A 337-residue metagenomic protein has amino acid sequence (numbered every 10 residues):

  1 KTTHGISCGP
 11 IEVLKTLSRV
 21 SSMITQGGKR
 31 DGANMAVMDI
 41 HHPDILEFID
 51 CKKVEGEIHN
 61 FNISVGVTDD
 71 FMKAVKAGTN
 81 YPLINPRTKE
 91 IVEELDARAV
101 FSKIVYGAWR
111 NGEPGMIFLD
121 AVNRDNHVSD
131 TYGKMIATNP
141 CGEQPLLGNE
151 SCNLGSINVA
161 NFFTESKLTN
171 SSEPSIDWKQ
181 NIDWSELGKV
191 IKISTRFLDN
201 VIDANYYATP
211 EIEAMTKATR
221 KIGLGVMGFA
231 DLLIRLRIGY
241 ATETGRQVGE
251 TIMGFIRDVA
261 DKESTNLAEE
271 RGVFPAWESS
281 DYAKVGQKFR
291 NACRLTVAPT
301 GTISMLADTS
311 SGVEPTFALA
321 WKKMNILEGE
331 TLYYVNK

Functional and structural regions predicted by a protein language model:
K1-K337: Long, C-terminal-biased catalytic regions of enzyme "large/alpha" subunits
